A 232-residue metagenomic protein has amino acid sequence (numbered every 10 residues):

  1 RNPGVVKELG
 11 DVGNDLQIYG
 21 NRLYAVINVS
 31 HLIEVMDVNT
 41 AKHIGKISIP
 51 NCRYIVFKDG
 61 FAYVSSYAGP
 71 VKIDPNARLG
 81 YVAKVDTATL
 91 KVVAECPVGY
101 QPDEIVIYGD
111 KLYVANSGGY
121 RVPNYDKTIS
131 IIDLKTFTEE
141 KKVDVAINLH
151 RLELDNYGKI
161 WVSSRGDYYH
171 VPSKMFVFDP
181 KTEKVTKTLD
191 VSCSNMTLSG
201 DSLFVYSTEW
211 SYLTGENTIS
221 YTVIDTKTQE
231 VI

Functional and structural regions predicted by a protein language model:
R1-I232: Predominantly soluble domains enriched in secretory-pathway, periplasmic, or organellar proteins
